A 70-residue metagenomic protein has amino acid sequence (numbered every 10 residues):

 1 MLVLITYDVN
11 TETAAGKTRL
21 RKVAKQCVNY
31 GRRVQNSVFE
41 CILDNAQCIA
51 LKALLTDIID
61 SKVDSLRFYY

Functional and structural regions predicted by a protein language model:
M1-V38, I42-Q47: Extended, hydrophobic alpha-helical segments
Q35-S65, Y70: Short, intrinsically disordered low-complexity segments
